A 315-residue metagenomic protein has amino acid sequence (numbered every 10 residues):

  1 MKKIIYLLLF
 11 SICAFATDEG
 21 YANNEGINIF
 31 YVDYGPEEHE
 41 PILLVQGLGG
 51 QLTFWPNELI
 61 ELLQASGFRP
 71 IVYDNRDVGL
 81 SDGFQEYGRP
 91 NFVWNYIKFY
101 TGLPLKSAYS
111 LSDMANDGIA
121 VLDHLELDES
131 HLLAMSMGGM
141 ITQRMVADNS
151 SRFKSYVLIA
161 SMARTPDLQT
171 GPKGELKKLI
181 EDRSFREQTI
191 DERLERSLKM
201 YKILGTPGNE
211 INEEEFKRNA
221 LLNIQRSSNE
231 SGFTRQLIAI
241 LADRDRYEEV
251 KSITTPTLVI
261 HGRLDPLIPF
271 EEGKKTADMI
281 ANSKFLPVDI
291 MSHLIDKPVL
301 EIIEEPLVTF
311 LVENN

Functional and structural regions predicted by a protein language model:
I27-K98: Conserved HGGG/HGGXW glycine-rich cap/lid loop of the alpha/beta-hydrolase fold
P104-A108, S112-S130: Conserved acidic catalytic loop of the alpha/beta-hydrolase fold
D128-L168: Conserved hydrolase catalytic core segment
G171-E248, K275: Alpha/beta-hydrolase
I253, V259-H261: Short beta-strand/loop motif that positions the catalytic acidic residue of the alpha/beta-hydrolase fold
T255, P269-T276: Short alpha-helix in the alpha/beta-hydrolase fold that links the catalytic acid
L264-I268: Acidic catalytic loop of the alpha/beta-hydrolase fold
S283-N315: Catalytic active-site module of serine/aspartate enzymes centered on a nucleophile-bearing elbow/loop
